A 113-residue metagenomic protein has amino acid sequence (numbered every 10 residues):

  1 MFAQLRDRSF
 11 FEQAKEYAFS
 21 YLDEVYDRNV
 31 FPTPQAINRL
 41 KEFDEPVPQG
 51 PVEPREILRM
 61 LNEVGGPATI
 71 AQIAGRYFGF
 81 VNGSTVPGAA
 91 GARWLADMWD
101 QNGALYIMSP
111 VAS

Functional and structural regions predicted by a protein language model:
M1-S113: N-terminal entrance/gating region of PLP-dependent enzymes' catalytic architecture
